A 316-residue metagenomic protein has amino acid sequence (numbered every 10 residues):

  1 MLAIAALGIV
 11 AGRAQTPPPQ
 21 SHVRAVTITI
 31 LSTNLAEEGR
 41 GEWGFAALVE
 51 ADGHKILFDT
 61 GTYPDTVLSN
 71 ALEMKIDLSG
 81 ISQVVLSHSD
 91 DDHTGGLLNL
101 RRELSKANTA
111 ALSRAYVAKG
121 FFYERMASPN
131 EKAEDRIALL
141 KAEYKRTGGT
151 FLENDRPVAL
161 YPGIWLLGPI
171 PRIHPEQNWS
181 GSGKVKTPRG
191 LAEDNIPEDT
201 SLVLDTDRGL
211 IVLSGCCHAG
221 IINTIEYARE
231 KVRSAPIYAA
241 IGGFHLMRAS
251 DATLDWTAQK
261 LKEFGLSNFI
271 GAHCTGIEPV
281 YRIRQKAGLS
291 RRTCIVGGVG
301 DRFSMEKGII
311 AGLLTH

Functional and structural regions predicted by a protein language model:
M1-G8: Bacterial N-terminal signal peptides
T27-M74, N195, D199-S214: Conserved beta-strand hairpin/beta-sheet module of binuclear metal-dependent hydrolase folds, prominently
E38-R40, H54-Q83, K106, N178 (+2 more regions): Pre-active-site segment of Zn-dependent metallo-hydrolases
L57-G61, S82-S89, Y116-A118, V212-C216 (+2 more regions): Active-site neighborhood of phospho(di)ester-bond hydrolases with catalytic His/Asp-centered motifs
D65-V117, E230-I241: Active-site metal-binding motif and surrounding structural segment of the metallo-beta-lactamase
G120-T200, I295-E306, G312: Metallo-beta-lactamase
G148-E153, K260-H316: Binuclear metal-ion centers of metallo-dependent hydrolases, dominated by the metallo-beta-lactamase
N178-G181, T187-P236, G242-H245: Active-site-proximal loop/helix segments of hydrolase catalytic cores
